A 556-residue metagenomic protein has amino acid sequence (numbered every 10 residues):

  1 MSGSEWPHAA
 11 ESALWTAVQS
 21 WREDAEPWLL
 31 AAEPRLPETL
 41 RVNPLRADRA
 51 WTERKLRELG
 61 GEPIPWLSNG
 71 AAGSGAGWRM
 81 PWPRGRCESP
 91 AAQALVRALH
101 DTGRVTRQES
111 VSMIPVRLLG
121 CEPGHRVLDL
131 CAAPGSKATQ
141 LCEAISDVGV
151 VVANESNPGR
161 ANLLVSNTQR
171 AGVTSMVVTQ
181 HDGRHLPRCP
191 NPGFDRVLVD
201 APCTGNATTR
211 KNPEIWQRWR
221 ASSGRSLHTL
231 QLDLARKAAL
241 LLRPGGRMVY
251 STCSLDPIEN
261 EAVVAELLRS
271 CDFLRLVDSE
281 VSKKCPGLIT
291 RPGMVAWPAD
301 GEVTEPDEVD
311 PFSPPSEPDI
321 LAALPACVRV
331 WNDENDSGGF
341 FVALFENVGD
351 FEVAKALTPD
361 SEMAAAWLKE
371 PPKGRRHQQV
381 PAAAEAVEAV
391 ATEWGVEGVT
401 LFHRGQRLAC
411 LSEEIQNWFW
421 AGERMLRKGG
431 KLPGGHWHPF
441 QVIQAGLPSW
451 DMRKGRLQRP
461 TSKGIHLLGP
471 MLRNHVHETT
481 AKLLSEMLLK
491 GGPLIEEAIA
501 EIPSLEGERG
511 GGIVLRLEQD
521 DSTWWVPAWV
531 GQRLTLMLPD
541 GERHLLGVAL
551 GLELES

Functional and structural regions predicted by a protein language model:
M1-G61, L321, D336-F341, E346-S556: Polybasic, low-complexity RNA-engagement segments
A71-C121: Class I SAM-dependent transferase core
G124-A133: Conserved class I S-adenosyl-L-methionine
A138-C142: Conserved SAM-dependent methyltransferase scaffold
V148-V152: Short beta-strand element of Class I
N154-N191: S-adenosyl-L-methionine
G159, P192-K237, L242-G245, V249 (+3 more regions): Mobile active-site "lid"/loop adjacent to the S-adenosyl-L-methionine
F194, R247, L255-L408: Class I S-adenosyl-L-methionine
